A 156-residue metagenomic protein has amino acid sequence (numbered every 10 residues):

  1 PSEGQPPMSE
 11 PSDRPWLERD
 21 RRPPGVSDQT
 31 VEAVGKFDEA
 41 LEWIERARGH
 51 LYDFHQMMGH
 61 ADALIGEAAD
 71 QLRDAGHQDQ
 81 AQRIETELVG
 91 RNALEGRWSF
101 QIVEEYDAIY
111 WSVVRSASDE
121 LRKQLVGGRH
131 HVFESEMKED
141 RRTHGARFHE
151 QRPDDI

Functional and structural regions predicted by a protein language model:
P6-R73, Q78-I156: C-terminal-biased regions
